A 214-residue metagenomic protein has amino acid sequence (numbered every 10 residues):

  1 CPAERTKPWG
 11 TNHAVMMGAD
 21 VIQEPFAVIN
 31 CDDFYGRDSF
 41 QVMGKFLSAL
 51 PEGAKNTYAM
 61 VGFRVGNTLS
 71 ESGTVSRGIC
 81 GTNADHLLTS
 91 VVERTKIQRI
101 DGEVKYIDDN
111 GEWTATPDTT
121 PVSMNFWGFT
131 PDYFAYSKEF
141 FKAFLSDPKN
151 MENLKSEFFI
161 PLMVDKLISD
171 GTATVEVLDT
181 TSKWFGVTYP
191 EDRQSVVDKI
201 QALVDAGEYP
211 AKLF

Functional and structural regions predicted by a protein language model:
C1-C31, Y35-V42, A49: Conserved N-terminal catalytic core of the sugar/cofactor nucleotidyltransferase
R37-W127: Conserved core of the sugar-phosphate nucleotidyltransferase
P121, E176-S182: Catalytic beta-strand/loop signature of glycosyltransferases that borders the donor
F126-K138: Conserved nucleotide-sugar donor-binding and metal-coordinating catalytic region shared by glycosyltransferases
S137-A173: A C-terminal functional module that forms or caps the active site or interfaces directly with catalytic machinery
S195, Q201-F214: Terminal low-complexity segments of carbohydrate-biosynthetic enzymes
